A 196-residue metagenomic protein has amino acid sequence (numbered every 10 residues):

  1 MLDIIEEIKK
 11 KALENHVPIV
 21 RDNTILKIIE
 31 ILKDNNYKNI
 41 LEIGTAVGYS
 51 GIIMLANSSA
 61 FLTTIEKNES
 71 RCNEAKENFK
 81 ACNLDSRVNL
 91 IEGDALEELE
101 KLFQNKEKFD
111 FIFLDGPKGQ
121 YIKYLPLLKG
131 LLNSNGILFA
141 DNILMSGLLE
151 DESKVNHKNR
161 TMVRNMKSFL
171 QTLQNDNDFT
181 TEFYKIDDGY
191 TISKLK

Functional and structural regions predicted by a protein language model:
M1-F111, G116-F139, I143-K196: A short alpha-helical cap/connector motif
